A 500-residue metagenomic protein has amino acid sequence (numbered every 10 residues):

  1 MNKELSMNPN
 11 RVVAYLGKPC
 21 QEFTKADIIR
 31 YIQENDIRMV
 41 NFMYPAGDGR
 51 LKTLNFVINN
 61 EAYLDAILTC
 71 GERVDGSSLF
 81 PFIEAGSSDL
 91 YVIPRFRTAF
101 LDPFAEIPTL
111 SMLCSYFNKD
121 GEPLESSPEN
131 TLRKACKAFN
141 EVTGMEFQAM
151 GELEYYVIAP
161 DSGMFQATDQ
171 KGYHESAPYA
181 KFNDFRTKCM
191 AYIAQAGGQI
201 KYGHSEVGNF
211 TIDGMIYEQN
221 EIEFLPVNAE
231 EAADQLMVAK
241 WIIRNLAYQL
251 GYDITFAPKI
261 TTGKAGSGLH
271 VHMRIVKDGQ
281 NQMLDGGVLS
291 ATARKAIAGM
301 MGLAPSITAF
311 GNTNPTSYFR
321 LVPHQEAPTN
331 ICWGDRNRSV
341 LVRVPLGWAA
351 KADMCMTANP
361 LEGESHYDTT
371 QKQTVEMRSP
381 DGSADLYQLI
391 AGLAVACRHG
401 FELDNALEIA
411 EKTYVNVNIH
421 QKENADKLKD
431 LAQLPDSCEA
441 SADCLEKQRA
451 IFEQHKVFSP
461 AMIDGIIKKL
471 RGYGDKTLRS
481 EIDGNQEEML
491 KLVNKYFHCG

Functional and structural regions predicted by a protein language model:
M1, D161-S162, I212-Y217, E362 (+1 more regions): Short hydrophobic/aromatic-rich motifs at helix boundaries and adjacent loops
M1-F210, V227-W241, Y252, Q388-L389 (+1 more regions): ATP/Mg2+-dependent ligation/transfer catalytic cores
G17, A26-Q33, R38-D48, K52-D120 (+3 more regions): Active-site capping/gating regions of soluble enzymes
L113, E152-Q166, N209-E223, A257-G279: Histidine-centered divalent-metal-coordination microenvironment in nucleic-acid enzymes
L225, V276, P345, Q486-E488: Generic beta-structure capping elements
Q373, P380-G382, L393-F452: A hydrophobic, small-residue-rich beta->alpha segment in the mid-to-C-terminal subdomain of diverse proteins
